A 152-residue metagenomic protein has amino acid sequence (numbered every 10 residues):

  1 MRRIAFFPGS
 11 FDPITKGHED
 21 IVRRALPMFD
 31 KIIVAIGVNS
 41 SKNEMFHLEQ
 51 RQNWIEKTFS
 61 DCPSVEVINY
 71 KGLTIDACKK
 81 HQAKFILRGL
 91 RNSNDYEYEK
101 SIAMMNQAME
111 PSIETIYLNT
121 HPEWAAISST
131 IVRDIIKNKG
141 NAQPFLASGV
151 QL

Functional and structural regions predicted by a protein language model:
M1-L152: Nucleotidyltransferase catalytic core that binds NTPs
